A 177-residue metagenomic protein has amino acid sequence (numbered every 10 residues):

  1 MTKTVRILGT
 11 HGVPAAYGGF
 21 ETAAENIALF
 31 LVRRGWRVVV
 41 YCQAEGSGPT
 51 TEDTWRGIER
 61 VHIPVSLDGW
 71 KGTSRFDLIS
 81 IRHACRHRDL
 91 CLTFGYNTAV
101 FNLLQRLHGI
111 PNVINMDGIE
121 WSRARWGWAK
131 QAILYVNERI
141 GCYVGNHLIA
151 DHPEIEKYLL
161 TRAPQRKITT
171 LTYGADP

Functional and structural regions predicted by a protein language model:
M1-E45: N-terminal subdomain of nucleotide-sugar transferases
A15, L103-R139, R162: Acceptor-binding helix/loop patch of EC 2.4 sugar-transfer enzymes, predominantly nucleotide-sugar-dependent
G48, T73-W121: An aromatic- and histidine-rich active-site surface loop
W55-R82, A124-K130: A short, charged, and often flexible helix/loop element on the N-terminal side of the glycosyltransferase catalytic
R82-C85, K130-L148: Membrane-proximal helix-turn-helix segments that form the acceptor-binding/catalytic region of lipid-linked
C91-L92, Y143-H152, T169: A short beta-strand/loop micro-motif in the catalytic core of glycosyltransferases that engages the nucleotide-sugar
E154, G174: Carbohydrate-associated surface elements
